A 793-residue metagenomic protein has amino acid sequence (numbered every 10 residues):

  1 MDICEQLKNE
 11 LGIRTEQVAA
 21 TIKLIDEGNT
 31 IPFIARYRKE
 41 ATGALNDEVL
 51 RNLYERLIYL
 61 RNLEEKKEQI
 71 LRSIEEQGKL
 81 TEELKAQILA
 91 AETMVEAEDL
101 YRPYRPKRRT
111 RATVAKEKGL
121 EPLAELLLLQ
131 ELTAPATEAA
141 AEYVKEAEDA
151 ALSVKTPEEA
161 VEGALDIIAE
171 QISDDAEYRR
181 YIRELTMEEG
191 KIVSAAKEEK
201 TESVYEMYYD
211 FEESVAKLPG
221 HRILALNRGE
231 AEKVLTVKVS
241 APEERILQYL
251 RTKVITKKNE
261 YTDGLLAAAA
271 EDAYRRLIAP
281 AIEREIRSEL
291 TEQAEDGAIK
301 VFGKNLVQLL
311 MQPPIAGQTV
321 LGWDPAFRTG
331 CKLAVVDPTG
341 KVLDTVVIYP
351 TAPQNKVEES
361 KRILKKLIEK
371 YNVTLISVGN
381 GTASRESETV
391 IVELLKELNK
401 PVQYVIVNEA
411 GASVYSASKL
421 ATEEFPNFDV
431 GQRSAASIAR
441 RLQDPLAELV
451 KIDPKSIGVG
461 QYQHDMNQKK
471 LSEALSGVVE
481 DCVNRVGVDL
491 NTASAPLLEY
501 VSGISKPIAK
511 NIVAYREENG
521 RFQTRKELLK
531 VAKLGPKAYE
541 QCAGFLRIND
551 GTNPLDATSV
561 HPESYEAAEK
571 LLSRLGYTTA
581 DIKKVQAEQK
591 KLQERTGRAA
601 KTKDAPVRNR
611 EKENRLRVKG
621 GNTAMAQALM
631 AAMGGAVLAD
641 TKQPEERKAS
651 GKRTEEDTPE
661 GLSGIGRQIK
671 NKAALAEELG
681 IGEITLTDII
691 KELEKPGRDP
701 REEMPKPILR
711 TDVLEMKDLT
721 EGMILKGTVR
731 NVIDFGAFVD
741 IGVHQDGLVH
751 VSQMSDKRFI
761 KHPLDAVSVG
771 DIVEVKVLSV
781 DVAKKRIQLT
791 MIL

Functional and structural regions predicted by a protein language model:
M1-A19, D26: Generic start-of-chain signal for non-secretory N-termini
I3, E55, N62-K79, L89 (+6 more regions): Long, highly charged, low-complexity intrinsically disordered interaction regions that mediate electrostatic DNA/RNA
K23-D26, P103, V114-E117, A225-G229 (+15 more regions): Replace "in large, NTP-powered and nucleic-acid-processing enzymes" with "in large, NTP-powered factors and other
Y37-K39, L128, P242, P325 (+11 more regions): Short, ordered loop/turn segments at secondary-structure junctions
V49-R51, Y59, L63-S73, Q77-G322 (+2 more regions): Duplex nucleic acid-engaging cores and interfaces of nucleic-acid transaction enzymes
S73, Q87, L100, G229-P242 (+7 more regions): Structured, non-catalytic alpha/beta "coupling" segments that mediate domain-domain communication and provide generic
R183-K191, W323-F327, G381-A383, V407-V414 (+6 more regions): A glycine-rich phosphate-binding loop feature that marks nucleotide/adenosyl-phosphate handling sites
D556, A568-L793: Single-stranded RNA-binding regions, centering on S1/OB-family and related RNA-binding modules
